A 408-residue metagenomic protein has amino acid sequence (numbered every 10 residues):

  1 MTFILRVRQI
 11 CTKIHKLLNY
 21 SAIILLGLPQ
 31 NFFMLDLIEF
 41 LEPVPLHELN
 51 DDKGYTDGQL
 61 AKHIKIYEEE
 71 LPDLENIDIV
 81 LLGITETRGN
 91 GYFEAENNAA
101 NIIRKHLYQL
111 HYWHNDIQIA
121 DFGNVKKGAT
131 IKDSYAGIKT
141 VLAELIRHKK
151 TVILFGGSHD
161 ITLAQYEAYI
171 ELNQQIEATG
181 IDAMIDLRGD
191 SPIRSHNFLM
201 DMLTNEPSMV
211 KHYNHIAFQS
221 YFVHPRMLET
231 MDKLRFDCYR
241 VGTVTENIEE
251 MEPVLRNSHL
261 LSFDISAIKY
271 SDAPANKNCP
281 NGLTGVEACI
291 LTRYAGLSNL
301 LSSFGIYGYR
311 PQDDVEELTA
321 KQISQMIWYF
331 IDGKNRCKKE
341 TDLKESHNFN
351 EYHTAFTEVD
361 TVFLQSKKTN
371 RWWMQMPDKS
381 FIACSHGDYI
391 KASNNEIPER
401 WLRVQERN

Functional and structural regions predicted by a protein language model:
R6-R8: Basic polycationic patches enriched in arginine
L17-F33: Short, Lys/Arg-enriched N-terminal segments with co-localized hydrophobic residues within the first ~10-30 amino acids
L35-L81, R88-N408: Conserved alpha-helical scaffold segments that buttress catalytic/binding sites
